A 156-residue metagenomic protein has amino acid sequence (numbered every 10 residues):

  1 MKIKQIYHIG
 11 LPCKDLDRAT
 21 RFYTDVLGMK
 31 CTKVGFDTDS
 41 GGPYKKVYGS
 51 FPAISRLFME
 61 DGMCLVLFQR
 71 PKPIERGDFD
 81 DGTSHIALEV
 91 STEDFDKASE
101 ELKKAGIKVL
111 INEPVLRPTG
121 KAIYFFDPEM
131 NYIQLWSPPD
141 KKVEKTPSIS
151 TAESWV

Functional and structural regions predicted by a protein language model:
I6-K14, S55-D61, E75-E101, K121-F126: Vicinal oxygen chelate
P12-M63: Core segments of cupin and vicinal oxygen chelate
R21, D25, D96-K104: Replace "anionic and nucleotidyl ligands
D39-G41, E75, T119, K142: Generic structural signal for helix capping and beta-alpha/helix-loop junctions
V66-F68, Q134: Conserved beta-strand in the GNAT
S99-V156: Vicinal oxygen chelate
